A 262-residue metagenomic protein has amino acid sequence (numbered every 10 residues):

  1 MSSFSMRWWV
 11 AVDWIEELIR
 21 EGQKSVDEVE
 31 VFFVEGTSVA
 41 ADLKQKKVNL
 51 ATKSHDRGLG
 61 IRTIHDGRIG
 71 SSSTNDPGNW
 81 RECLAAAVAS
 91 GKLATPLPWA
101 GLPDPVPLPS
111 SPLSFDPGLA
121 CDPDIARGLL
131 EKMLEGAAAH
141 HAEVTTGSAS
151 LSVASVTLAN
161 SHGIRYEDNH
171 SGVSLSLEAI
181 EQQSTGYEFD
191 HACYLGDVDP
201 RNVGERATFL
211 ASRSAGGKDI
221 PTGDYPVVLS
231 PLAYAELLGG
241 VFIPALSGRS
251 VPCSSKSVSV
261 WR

Functional and structural regions predicted by a protein language model:
S2-S38, D42, K47-S150, D197-D224 (+3 more regions): Alpha/propeptide regions of enzymes that mature by internal proteolysis
F4, W8, L151-R262: Active-site-adjacent "lid" and substrate-binding segments of diverse enzymatic cores
